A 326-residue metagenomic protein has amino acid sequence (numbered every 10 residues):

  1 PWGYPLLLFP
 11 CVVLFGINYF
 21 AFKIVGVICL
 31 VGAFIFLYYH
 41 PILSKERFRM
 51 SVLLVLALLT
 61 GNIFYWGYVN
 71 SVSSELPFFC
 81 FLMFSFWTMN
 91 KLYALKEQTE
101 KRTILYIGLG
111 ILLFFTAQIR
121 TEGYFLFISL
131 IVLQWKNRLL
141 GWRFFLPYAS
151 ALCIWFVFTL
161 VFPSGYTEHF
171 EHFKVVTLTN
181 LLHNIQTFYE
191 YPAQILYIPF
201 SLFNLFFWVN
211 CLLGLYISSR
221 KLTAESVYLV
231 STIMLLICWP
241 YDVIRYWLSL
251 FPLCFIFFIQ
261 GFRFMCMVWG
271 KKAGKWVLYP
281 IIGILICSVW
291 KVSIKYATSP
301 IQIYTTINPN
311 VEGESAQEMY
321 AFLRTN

Functional and structural regions predicted by a protein language model:
W2-F9, L14-G32, Y68, V72 (+1 more regions): Loop-to-helix entry region of an early transmembrane alpha helix in multi-pass inner-membrane enzymes
A21-C29, A57-F84, M89, F115-L126 (+1 more regions): Multi-pass, polyprenyl lipid-linked donor-dependent membrane glycosyltransferases
I24-E46, C80, F84, T88 (+1 more regions): Transmembrane-helix motifs of polytopic, lipid-linked glycan transferases
F34-G61, F79-C80, E100, L222-V227: Transmembrane-helix signature of polytopic, membrane-embedded enzymes that assemble or transfer cell-envelope glycans
F34-P41, L130-W135, Y191-L222, S226 (+3 more regions): Hydrophobic, aromatic-rich transmembrane alpha-helices and their immediate juxtamembrane boundary segments
R49-L54, R102-I107, F127, F145-C153 (+3 more regions): Signature aromatic-anchored transmembrane alpha helix within multi-pass, membrane-resident enzymes that catalyze glycan
V55-A57, M83, T103-R120, F127-V132 (+2 more regions): Membrane-interface alpha helices of multi-pass inner-membrane proteins
A117, W142-C211, L236, F251 (+1 more regions): Membrane-lumen/periplasm interface segments of specific transmembrane helices in polyprenyl phosphate-linked
